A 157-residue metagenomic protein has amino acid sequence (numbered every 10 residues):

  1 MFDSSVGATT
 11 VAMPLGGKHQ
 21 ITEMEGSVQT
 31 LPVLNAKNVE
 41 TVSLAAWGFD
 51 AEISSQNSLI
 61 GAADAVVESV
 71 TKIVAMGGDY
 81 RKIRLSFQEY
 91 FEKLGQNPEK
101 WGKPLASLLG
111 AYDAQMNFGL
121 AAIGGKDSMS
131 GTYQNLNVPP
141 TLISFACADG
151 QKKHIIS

Functional and structural regions predicted by a protein language model:
M1-S157: Glycine/proline-enriched, intrinsically flexible loops and inter-domain linkers
